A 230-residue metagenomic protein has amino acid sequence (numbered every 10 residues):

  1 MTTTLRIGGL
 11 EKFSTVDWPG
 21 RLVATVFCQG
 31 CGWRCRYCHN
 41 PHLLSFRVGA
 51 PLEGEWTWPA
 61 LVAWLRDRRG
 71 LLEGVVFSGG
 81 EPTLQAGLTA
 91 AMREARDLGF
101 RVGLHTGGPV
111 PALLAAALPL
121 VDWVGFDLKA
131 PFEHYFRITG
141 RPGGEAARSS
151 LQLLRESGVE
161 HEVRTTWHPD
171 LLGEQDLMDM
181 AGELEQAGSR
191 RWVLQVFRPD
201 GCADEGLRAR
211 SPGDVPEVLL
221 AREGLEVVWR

Functional and structural regions predicted by a protein language model:
T2-R21, V196: Short, charged low-complexity linear segments at domain edges
G9, W18-E55: Canonical Radical SAM [4Fe-4S] cluster-binding loop centered on the CxxxCxxC motif and its immediate flanking residues
E11, A24-F27, Q195, E226-W229: Class I S-adenosyl-L-methionine
S14, H42, G79, L128 (+1 more regions): Residues that line or immediately flank small-molecule/substrate-binding pockets and catalytic motifs
F27, S78-G79: A secondary-structure boundary/capping signal
P41-V75: Conserved alpha-helical substructure of the radical SAM core
V62-G74, T83-A209: Conserved AdoMet/S-adenosylmethionine-binding subsite of the radical SAM
V163, G201-R230: Short acidic, glycine/proline-enriched helix-loop-strand junctions
